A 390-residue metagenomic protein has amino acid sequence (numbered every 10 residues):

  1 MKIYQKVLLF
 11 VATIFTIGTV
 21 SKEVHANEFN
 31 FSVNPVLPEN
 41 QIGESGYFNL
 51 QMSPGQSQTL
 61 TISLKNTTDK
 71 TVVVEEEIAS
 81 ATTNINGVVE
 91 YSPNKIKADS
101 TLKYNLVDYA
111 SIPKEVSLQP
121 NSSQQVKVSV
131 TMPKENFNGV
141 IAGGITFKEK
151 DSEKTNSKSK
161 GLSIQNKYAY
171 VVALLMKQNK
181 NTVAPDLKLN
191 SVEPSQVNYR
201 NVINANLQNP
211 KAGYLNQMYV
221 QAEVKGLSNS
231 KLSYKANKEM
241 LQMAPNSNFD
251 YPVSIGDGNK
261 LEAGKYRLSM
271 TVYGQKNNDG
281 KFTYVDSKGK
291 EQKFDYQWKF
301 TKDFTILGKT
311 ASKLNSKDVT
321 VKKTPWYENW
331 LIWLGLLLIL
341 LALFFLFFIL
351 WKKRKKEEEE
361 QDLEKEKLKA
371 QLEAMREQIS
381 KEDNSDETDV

Functional and structural regions predicted by a protein language model:
K2-A26, I332-W351: Sec-dependent N-terminal signal peptides of Gram-positive bacterial secreted proteins and lipoproteins
F29-S57, P194: N-terminal edge beta-strand
P54-T61, S123-V126, N138-G144, Y199-I203: Short, solvent-exposed loop/turn segments enriched in Ser/Thr/Gly
K65-K70, A81-T83, E135, Q208-Y214: Short solvent-exposed strand-capping/beta-turn motif centered on an Asx-Ser/Thr pair
V72-N94, T131-N179, K260-K317: Terminal connector regions
K97-N136, L227-L261: Intrinsically disordered, low-complexity Pro/Gly/Ser/Thr-rich segments with frequent PxxP/GP/PP motifs and embedded
K180-K188, V192-N329: Membrane-proximal extracellular "stem/stalk" segments of glycoproteins immediately N-terminal to a transmembrane helix
K355-V390: Cytoplasmic C-terminal tails of single-pass
